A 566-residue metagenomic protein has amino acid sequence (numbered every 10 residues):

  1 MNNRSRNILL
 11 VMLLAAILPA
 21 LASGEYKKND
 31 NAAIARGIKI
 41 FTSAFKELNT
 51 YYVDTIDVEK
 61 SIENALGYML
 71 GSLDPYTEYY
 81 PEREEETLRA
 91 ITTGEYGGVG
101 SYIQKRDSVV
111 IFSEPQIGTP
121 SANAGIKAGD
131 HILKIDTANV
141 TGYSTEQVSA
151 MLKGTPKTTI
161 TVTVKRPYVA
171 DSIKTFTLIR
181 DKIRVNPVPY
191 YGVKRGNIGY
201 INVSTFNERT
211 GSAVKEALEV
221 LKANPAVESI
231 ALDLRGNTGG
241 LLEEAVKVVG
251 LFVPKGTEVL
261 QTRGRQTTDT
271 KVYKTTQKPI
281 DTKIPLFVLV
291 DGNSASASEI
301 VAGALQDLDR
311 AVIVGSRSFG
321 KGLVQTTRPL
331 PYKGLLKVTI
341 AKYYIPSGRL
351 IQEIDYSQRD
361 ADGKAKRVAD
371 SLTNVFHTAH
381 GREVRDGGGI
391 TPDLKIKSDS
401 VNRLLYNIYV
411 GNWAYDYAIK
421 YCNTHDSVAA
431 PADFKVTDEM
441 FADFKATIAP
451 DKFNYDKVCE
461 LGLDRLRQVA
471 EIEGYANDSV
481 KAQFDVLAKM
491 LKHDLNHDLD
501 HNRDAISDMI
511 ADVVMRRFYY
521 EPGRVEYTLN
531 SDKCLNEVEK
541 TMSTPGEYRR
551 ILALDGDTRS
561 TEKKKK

Functional and structural regions predicted by a protein language model:
M1-L13: N-terminal Sec-pathway targeting helices
A15, A22-G37, F41, F45-V53 (+6 more regions): Cleft-lining beta-strand/loop regions that shape enzyme active-site pockets
E47-Y51, T55, E59, N64 (+25 more regions): Structured segments of extracytoplasmic/periplasmic soluble domains in secreted or envelope-associated proteins
Y52-S113, K157-R180, R184-Y190, L529-E539 (+2 more regions): Extended, small/polar residue-biased N-terminal targeting/export presequences and adjacent propeptide/linker tracts
A297, D309, V314-S316, G320-R382 (+1 more regions): Polar, glycine-rich mid-to-C-terminal structural blocks that act as macromolecule-binding/assembly scaffolds
L350-S357, A361-K566: Conserved functional hotspot residues or short segments at active or partner-binding sites across diverse domains
